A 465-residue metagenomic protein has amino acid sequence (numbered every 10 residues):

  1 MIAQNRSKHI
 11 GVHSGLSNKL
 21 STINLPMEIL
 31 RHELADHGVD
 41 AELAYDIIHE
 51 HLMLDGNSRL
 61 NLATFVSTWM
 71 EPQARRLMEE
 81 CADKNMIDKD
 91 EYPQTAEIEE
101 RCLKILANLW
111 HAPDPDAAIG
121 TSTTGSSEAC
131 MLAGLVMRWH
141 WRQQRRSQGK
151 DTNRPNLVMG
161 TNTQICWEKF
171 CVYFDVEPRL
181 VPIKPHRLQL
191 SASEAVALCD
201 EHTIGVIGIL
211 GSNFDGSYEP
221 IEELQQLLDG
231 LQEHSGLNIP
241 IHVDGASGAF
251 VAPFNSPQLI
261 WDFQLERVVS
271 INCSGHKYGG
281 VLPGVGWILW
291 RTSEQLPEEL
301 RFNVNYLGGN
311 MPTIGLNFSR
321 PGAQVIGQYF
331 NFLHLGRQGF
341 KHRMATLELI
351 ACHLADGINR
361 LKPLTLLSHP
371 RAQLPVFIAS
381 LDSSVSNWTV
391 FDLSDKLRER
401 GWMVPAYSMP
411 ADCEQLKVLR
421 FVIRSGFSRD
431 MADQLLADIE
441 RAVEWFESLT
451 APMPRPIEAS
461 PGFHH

Functional and structural regions predicted by a protein language model:
M1-A117, G401-V404, I439, H465: N-terminal entrance/gating region of PLP-dependent enzymes' catalytic architecture
R6, I10-H13, S17, T68 (+2 more regions): Conserved PLP-enzyme active-site core in the AAT-like
P115-A117, T152, H369-V376, E414-L416: Short Gly/Ser/Thr- and Asp/Glu-enriched loop/turn motifs at secondary-structure junctions
L231, C413-H465: PLP-dependent enzyme catalytic core of the Aspartate aminotransferase-like
L237, F254-Q373, S380-S384: Active-site C-terminal subdomain of aminotransferase-like
L364-G401, G462-H464: Conserved PLP-binding catalytic core of the aspartate aminotransferase-like
P375-N387, G401-L436: Conserved PLP-binding active-site segment of the aspartate aminotransferase-like
L397-P405, E440-E447: A common structural junction motif
